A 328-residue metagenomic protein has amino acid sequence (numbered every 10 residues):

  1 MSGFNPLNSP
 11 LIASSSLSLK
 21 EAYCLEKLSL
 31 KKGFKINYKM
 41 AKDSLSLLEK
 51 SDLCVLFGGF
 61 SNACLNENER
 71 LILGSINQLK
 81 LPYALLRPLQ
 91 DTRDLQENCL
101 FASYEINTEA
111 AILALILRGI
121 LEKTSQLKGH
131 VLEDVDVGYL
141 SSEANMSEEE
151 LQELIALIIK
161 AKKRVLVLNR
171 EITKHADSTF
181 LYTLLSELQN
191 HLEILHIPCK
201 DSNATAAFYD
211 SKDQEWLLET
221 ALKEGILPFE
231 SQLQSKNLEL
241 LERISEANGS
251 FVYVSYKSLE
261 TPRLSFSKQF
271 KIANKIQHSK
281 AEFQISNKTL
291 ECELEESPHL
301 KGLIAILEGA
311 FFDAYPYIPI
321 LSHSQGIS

Functional and structural regions predicted by a protein language model:
S2-N5, S14-K20, L25-K27, K31-K35 (+3 more regions): A cross-kingdom feature strongest in bacterial/archaeal respiratory oxidoreductases
P6-S15, R164-V167: Short glycine-rich phosphate-binding loop at a beta-alpha junction
N8-S9, K50-D52, A161-K162: A short, charged/proline- and glycine-enriched loop that marks the coil->beta-strand transition at the N-terminal
S14-S18, A41-S44, G58-N62, C99-A110 (+2 more regions): Hydrophobic alpha-helical scaffolding
E21-C24, T108-I112, E150, F180-L184: Alpha-helical structural motif
N77-Q90, D94-K162: Long, well-ordered, tryptophan-enriched scaffold segments
K162-K163, N169, L188-L192: Hard-cation-handling environments
